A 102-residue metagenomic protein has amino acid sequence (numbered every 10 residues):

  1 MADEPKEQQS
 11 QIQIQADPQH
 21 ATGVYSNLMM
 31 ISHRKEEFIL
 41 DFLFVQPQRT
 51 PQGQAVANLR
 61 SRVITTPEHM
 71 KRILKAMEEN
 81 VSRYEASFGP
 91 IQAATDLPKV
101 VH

Functional and structural regions predicted by a protein language model:
A2-E68, K75-H102: N-terminal intrinsically disordered, cationic/polar leader segments that include organellar targeting peptides
